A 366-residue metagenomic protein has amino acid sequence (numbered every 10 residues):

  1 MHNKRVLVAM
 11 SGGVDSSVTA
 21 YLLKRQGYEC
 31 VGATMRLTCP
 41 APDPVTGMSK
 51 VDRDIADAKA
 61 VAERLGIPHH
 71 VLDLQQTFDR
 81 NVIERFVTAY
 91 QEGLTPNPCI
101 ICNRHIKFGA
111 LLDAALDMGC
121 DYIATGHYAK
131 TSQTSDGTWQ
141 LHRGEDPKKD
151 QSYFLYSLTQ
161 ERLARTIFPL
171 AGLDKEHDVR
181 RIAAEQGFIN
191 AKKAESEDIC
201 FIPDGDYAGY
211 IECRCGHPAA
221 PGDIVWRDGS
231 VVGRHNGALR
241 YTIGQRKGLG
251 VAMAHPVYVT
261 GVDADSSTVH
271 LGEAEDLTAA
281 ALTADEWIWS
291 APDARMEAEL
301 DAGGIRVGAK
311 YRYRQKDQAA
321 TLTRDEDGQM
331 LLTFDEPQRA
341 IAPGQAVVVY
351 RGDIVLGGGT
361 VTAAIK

Functional and structural regions predicted by a protein language model:
M1-Y156, H177-D178, A184: ATP-dependent adenylation/nucleotidyltransferase module used to activate substrates
A124-K366: AMP-forming adenylation/ATP pyrophosphatase catalytic core
